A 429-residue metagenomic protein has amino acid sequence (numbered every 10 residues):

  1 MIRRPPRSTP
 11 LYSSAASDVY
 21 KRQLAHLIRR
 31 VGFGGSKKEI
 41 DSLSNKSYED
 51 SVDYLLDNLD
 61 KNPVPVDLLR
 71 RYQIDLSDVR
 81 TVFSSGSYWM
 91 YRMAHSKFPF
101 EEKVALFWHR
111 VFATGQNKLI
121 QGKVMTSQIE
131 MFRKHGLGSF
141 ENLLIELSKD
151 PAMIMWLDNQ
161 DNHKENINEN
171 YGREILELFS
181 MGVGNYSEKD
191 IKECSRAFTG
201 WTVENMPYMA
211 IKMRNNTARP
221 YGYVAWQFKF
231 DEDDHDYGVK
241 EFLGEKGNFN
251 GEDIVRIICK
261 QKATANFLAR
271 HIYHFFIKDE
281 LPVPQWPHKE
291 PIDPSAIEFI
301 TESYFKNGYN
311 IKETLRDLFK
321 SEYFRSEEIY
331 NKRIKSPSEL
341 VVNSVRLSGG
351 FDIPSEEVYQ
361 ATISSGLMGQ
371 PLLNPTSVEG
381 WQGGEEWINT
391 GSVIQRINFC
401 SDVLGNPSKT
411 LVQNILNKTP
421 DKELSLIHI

Functional and structural regions predicted by a protein language model:
M1-A16, Y20, I427-H428: Single conserved hydrophobic/aromatic residue that forms the stacking wall/gate of nucleotide- or nucleobase-binding
S17-K37, Q261, A265-N307, L315-L426: Flexible, low-complexity segments enriched for small/polar residues
R22-V31, S77-R80, K164-N170, K229-E232: Short, compositionally biased low-complexity segments
F33, N45, F98-P99, L137 (+2 more regions): Alpha-helix boundary/capping and short turn/kink residues
K37-M131: N-terminal accessory alpha/beta regions
Y72-D75, H95, A113-G115, N159-N162 (+2 more regions): A ubiquitous short alpha-helical element
W89, K123-D317, S321-S348: Active-site substrate-binding loop specific to GH73 endo-beta-N-acetylglucosaminidase modules in bacterial autolysins
